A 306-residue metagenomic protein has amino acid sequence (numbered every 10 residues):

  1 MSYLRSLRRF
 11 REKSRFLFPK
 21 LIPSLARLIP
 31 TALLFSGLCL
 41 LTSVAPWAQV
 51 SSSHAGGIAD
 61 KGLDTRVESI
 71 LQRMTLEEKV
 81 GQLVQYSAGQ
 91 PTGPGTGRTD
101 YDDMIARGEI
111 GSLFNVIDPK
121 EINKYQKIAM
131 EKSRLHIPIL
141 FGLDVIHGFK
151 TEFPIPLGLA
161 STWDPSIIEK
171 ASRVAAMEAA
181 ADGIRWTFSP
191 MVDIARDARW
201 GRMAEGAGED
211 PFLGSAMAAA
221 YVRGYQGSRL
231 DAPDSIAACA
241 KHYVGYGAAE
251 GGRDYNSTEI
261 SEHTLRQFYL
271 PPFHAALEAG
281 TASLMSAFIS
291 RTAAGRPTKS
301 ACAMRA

Functional and structural regions predicted by a protein language model:
S2-S6, P19, P23, Q72 (+2 more regions): Polar/charged alpha-helical tracts
L4-L7, E12-L33: Bacterial N-terminal signal peptides that target proteins for export
R11, S36-L38, A55-G56, K61: Feature targets compositionally biased, intrinsically disordered low-complexity regions with long contiguous runs
I29-S43: Bacterial N-terminal signal peptides
W47-A306: Glycoside hydrolase catalytic-domain context in secreted enzymes
